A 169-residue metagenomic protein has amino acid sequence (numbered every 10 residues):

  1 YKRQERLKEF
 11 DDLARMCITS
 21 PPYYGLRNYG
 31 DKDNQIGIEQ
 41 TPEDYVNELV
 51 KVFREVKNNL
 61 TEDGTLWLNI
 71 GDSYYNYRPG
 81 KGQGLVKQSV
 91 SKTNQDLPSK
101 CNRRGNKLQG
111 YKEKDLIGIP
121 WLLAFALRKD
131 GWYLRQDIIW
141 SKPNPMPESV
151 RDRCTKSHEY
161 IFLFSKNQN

Functional and structural regions predicted by a protein language model:
K2-N169: Core catalytic lobe of class I
